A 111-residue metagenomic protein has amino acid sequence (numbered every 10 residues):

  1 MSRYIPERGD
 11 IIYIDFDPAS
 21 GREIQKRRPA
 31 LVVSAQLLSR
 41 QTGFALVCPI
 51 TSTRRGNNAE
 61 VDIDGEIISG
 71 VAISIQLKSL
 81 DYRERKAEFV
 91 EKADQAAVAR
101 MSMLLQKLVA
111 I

Functional and structural regions predicted by a protein language model:
M1-I111: Conserved functional hotspots at enzyme active or ligand-binding sites that engage polyanionic ligands
